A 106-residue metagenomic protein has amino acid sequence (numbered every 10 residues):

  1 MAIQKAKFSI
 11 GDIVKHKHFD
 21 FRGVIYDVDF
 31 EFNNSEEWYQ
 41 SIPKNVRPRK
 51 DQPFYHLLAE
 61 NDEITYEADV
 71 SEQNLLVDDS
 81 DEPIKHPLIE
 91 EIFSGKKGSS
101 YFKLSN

Functional and structural regions predicted by a protein language model:
M1-I13, H18-R22, D29-F32, K103-N106: Mixed-charge, Lys/Arg-rich low-complexity intrinsically disordered regions
M1-I3, P43-N45, L88-I89: Intrinsically disordered, low-complexity segments enriched in polar/charged residues with Gly/Pro, especially when
Q4-A6, W38, Q73-N74: Generic alpha-helix detector with strongest preference for long hydrophobic helices that associate with membranes
D12, S41-V46: Intrinsically disordered, low-complexity boundary segments flanking structured domains
I25-Y26, E37: Short amphipathic alpha-helical leader/targeting segments
Y26-V28, D69: Surface loops and adjacent helix of pleckstrin homology
F32-S41: Short, solvent-exposed secondary-structure boundary/capping segments
R47-N106: Intrinsically disordered, low-complexity, charged/polar segments
